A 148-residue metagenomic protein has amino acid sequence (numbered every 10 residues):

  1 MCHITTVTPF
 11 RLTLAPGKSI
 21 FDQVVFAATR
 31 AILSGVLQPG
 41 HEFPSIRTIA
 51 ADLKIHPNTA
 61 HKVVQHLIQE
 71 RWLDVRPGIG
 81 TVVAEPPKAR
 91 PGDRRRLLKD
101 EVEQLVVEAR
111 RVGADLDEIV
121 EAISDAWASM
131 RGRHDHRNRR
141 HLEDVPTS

Functional and structural regions predicted by a protein language model:
M1-E42, T48, R96-D100, V106-S148: Extreme N-terminal segment that seeds HTH/winged-HTH DNA-binding domains in transcriptional regulators
I4-T5, P16-Q23, H56-Q65, R76-V83: Short, mixed-charge, low-aromatic patches
F21, S45, I79-R96: Short, cationic-aromatic polyanion-contact patches
V36-H41, H66-G78, V82-P86: Beta-hairpin "wing" of winged helix-turn-helix
E42-D74: N-terminal helix-turn-helix
D52, L67, T81, N138 (+1 more regions): Intrinsically disordered, low-complexity segments enriched in polar/charged small residues
L53, P87-K88, S129-R131: Short secondary-structure transition/capping segments
